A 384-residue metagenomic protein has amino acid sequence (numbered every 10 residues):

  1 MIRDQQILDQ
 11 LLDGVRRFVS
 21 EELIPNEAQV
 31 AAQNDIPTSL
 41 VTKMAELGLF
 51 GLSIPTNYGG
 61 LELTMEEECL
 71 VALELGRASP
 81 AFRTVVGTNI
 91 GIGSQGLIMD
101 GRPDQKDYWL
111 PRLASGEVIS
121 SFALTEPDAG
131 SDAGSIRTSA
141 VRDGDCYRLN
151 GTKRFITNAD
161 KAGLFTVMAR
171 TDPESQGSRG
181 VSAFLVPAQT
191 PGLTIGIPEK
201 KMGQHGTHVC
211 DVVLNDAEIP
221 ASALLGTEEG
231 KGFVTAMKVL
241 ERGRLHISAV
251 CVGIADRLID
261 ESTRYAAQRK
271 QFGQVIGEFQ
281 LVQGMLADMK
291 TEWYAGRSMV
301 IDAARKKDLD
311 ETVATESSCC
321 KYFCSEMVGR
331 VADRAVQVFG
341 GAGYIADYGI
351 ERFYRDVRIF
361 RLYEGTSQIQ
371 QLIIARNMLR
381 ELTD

Functional and structural regions predicted by a protein language model:
M1-A78, F82-T88, D100-Q105, R112 (+5 more regions): Alpha-helical interface subdomain recognition
G48, A72-G76, A169, V186-P191 (+1 more regions): Short Ser/Thr-interspersed hydrophobic loop/turn segments at strand-loop and sheet-helix junctions that line or gate
L63, D132-G134, N158-G163, G177-G180 (+1 more regions): Short glycine/proline-enriched turns and hinge-like loops at secondary-structure junctions
S94-D100: Flexible, glycine-rich active-site loops centered on histidine and acidic residues that chelate a metal or position
G116-L124, M168: A short, Trp-centered hydrophobic/proline-enriched beta-strand micro-motif
A129-D132, Y147, R154-I156: Hydrophobic, small-residue-rich alpha-helical packing segments that form membrane-like cores
S135, Q189-E218: Flexible, small-/acidic-enriched active-site or ligand-binding loops
N150-I195: A short core secondary-structure module
